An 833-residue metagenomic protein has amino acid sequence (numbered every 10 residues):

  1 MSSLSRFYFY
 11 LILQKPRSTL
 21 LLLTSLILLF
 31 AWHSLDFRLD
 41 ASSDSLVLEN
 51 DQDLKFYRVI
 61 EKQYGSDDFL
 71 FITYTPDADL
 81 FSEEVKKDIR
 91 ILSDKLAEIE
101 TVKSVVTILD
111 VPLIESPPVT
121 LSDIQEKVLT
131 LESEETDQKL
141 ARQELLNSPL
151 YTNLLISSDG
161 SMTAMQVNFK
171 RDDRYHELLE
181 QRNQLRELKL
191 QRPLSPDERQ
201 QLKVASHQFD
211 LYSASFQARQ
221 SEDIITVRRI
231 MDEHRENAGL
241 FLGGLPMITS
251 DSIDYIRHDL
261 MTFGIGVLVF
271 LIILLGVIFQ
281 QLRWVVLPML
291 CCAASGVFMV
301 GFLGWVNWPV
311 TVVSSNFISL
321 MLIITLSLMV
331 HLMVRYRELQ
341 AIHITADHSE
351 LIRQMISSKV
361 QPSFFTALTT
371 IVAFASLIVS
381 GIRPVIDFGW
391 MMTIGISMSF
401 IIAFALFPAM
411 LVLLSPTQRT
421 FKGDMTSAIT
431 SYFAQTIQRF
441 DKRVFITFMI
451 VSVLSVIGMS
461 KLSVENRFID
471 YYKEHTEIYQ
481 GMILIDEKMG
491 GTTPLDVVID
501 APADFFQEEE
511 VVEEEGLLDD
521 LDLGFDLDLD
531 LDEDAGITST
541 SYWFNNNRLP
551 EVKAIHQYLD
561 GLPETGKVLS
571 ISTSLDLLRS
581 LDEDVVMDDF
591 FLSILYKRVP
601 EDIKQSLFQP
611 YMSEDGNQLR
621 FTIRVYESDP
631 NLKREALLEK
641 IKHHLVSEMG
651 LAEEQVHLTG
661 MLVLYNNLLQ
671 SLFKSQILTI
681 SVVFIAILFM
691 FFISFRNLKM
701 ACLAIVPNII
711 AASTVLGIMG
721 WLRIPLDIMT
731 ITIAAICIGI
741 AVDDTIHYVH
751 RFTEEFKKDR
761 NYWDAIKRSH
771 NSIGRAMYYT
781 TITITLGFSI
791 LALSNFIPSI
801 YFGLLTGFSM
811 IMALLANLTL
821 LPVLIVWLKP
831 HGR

Functional and structural regions predicted by a protein language model:
M1-A41, F404, P408-A409, L413 (+3 more regions): Signature of alpha-helical transmembrane segments and their immediate interfacial
S18, T262, G266, S314 (+15 more regions): Alpha-helical transmembrane segments of multi-pass inner-membrane proteins, especially transporters/permeases
R58, K62, E135-V277, Q281-L282 (+4 more regions): Extracytoplasmic
R257-V310, V379-R383, L678-R723, L793-I797: Interfacial segments of transmembrane alpha-helices in multi-pass membrane proteins
L274, L303, F364-L406, L411-V412 (+4 more regions): Hydrophobic, glycine/alanine-rich multi-pass transmembrane helices and their short helix-loop junctions in large
W284-M333, M700-V749, S789, A816-L820 (+1 more regions): Hydrophobic transmembrane alpha-helices and their membrane-interface caps in long multi-pass transport proteins
L339-L368, F756-Y779: Helix-loop junctions and hydrophobic alpha-helical segments within the transmembrane domains of large membrane
F440-D589: Juxtamembrane segments of multi-pass membrane proteins
